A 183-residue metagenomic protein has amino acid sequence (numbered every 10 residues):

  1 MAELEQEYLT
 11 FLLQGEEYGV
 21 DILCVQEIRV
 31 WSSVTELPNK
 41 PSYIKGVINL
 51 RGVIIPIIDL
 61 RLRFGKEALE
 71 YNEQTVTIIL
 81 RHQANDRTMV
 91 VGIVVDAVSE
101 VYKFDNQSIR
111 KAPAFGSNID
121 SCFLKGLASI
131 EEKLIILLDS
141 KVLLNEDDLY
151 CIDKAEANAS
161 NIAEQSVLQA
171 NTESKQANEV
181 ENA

Functional and structural regions predicted by a protein language model:
M1-A183: An acidic, low-aromatic, low-complexity terminal/linker signal
